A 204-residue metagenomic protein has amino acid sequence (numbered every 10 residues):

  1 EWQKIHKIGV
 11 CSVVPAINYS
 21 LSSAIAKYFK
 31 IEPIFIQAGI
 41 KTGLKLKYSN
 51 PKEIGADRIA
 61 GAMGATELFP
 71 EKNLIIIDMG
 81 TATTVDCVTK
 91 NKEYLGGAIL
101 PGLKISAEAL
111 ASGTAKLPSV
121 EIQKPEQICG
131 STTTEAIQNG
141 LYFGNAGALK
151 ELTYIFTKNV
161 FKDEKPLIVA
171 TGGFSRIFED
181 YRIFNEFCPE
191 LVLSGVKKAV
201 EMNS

Functional and structural regions predicted by a protein language model:
E1-L74, K90-S204: Nucleotide/phosphate-binding catalytic cleft detector across ATP-hydrolyzing and phosphate-transferring enzymes
T83-V88: Short beta-strand scaffold segments in enzyme catalytic cores
